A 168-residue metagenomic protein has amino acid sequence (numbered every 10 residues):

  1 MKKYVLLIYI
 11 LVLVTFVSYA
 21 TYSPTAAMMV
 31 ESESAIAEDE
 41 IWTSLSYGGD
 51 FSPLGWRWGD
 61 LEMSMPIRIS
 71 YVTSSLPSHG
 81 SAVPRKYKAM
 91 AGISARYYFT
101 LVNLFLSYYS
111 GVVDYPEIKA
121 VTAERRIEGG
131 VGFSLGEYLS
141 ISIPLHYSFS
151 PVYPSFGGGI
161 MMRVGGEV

Functional and structural regions predicted by a protein language model:
M1-Y4: Positively charged n-region of N-terminal signal peptides that target proteins for export
L6-L7, A35, T100, G132: Short amphipathic alpha-helical "recognition" segments used for binding
L7-F16: Bacterial N-terminal signal peptides
S18-H79, G157, M161-V168: Short glycine/proline- and aromatic-enriched beta-strand/turn motifs that initiate or cap beta-hairpins
Y22, S32-D39, T122-V168: Predominantly the C-terminal beta-signal and adjacent terminal strand-loop region of outer-membrane beta-barrel
S46-G129, F133-Y147: Gram-negative (and chloroplast) outer-membrane scaffold detector with strong preference for beta-barrel transmembrane
